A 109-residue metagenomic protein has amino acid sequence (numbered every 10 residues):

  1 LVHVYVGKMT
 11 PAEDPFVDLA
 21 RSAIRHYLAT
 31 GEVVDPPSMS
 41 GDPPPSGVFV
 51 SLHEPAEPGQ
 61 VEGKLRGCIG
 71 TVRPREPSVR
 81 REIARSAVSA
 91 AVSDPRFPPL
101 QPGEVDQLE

Functional and structural regions predicted by a protein language model:
V2-E109: Basic nucleic-acid-binding interfaces
